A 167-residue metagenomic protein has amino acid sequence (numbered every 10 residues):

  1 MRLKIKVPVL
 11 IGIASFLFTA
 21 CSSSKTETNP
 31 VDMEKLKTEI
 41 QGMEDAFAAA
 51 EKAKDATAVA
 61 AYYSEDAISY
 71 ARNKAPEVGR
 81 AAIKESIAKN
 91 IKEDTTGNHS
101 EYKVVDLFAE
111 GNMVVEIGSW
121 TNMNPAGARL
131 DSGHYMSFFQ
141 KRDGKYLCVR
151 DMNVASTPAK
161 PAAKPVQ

Functional and structural regions predicted by a protein language model:
M1-V31: Bacterial Sec-dependent N-terminal signal peptides
C21-Y62, K160-Q167: Short, low-complexity N-terminal intrinsically disordered segments enriched in polar/charged residues
E34-T38, A56-N112: A solvent-exposed, acidic/Ser-Thr-rich amphipathic alpha-helical stretch
D66, K74-E77, T121-M123, V154-S156: Solvent-exposed loop/turn segments at secondary-structure junctions within structured extracellular/periplasmic domains
D94-T96, N122-L130: Short, cysteine-centered beta-strand-loop-beta hairpins and adjacent loop/turn segments enriched in charged/polar
G111-W120: A short hydrophobic beta-strand element
S132-A159: Short beta-strand edge/turn micro-motifs at domain boundaries
